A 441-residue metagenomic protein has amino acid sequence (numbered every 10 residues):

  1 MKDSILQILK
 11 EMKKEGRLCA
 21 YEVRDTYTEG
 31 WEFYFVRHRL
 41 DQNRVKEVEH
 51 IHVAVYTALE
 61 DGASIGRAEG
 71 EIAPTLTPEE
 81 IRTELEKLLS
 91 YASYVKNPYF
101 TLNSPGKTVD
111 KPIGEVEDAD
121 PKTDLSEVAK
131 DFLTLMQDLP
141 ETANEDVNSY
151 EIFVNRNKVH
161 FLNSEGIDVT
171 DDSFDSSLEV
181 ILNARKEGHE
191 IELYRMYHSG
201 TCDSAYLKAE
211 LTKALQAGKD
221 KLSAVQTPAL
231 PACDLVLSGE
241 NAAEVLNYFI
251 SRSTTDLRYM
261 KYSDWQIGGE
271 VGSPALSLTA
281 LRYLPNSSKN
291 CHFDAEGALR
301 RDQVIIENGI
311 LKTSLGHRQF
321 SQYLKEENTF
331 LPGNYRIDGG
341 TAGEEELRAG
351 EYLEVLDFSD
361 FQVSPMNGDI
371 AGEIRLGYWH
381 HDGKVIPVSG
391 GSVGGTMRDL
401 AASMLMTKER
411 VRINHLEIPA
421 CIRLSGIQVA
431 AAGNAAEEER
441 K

Functional and structural regions predicted by a protein language model:
S4-K10, C19-E32, P78-D171, T212-A243: Acidic low-complexity segments
L18-I51, S149-V169, A295, E351-E373: Structured beta-strand/loop patches that form or line metal/cofactor-binding pockets in enzymes
E29-A92: N-terminal alpha-helical targeting/anchoring segments
E49-D61, V169-S199, I305-E307, I374-H381: Short beta-strand elements
I65-L76, P105-S126, E179-N183, H189-K208: Short His/Asp/Glu-rich catalytic/ion-coordination signatures at enzyme active sites or charged loops
K130-A209, L257-T279: Extended amphipathic alpha-helical scaffolds
D220-N308: Acidic, glycine-rich loop-and-beta core segments that form the ion-binding/anion-interacting portion of active sites
I267-K441: Dual-mode signal for accessory low-complexity, basic/Gly-rich regions
